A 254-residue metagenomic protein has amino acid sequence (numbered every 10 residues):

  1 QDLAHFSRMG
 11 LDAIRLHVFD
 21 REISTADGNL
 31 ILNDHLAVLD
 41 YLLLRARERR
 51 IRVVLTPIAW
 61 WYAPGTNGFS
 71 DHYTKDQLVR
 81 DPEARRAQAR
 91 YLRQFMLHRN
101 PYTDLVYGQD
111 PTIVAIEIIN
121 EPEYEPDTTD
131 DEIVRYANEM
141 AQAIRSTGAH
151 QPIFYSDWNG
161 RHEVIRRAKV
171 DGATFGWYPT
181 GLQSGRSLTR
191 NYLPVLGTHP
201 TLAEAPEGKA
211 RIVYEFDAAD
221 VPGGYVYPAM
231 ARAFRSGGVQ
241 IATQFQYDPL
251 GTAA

Functional and structural regions predicted by a protein language model:
Q1-N29, A173, V195-G224: Long, low-complexity, intrinsically disordered polar/charged segments
Q1-V170: Active-site mouth of glycoside hydrolases
H17, I119-N120, G176, F245-D248: Conserved residues at the C-terminal ends of beta-strands
S24, L182-Q183, T252: Glycine/Thr-rich phosphate-binding loops of Rossmann-like dinucleotide-binding domains
R47, S184-R186, A205, I241-D248: Short C-terminal domain-edge/linker segments immediately following a structured domain
T56, S156, Y214, Q244-F245: Generic beta-sheet signal
D131, S146, P152-D220: Glycoside hydrolase catalytic-domain groove-lining segments
D220-A254: Substrate-binding cleft of secreted/luminal carbohydrate-active enzymes
